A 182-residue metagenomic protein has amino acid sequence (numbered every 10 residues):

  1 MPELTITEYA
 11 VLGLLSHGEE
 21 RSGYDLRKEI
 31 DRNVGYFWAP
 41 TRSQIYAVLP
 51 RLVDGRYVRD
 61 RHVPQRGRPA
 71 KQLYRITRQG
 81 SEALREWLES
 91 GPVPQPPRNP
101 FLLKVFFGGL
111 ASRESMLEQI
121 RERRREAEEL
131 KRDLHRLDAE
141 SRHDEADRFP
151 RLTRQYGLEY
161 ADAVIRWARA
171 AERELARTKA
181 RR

Functional and structural regions predicted by a protein language model:
M1-P97: Basic helix-turn-helix/winged-helix DNA-binding cores and closely related short helical interaction motifs
T41, M116, A146-P150: Residue-level recognition of alpha-helical structural elements
R85-D133: Amphipathic alpha-helical dimerization/coiled-coil segments that flank or bridge DNA-binding/regulatory modules
I120-R123, G157, V164: Amphipathic alpha-helix face/heptad-repeat signature
H135-R154: Acidic interhelical loop/turn segments
A161-E174: Amphipathic alpha-helical coiled-coil segments
A176-R182: Long amphipathic alpha-helical coiled-coil segments
